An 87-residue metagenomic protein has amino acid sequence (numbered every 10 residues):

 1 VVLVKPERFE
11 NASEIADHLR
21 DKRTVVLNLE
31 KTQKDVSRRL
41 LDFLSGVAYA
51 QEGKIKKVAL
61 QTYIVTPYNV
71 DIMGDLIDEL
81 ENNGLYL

Functional and structural regions predicted by a protein language model:
V1-L87: Long, contiguous alpha-helical segments
